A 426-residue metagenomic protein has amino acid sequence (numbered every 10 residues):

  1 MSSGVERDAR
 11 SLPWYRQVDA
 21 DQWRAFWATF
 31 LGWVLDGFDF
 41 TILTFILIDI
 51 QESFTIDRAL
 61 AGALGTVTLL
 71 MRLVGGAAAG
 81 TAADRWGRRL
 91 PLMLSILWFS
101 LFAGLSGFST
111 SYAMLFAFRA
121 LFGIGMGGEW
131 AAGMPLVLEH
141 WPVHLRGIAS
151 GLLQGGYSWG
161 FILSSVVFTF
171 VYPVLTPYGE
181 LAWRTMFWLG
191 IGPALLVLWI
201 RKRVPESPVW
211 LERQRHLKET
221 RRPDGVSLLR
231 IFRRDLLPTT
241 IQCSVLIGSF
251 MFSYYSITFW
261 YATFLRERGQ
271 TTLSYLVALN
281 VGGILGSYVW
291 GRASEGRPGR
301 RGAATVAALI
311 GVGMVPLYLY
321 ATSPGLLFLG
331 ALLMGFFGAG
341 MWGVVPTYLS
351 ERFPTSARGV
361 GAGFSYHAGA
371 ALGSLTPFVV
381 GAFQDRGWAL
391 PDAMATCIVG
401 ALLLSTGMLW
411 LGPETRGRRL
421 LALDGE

Functional and structural regions predicted by a protein language model:
M1-F38: Cytosolic juxtamembrane N-terminal segment immediately preceding the first transmembrane helix of multi-pass
T44, D235-I284: Extracytoplasmic gate region of multi-pass secondary transporters
T55, G87, F108-M114, P142 (+2 more regions): Helix-breaking motifs and short loop linkers at transmembrane-helix boundaries and internal kinks in secondary membrane
V74-T110: Conserved MFS/SLC helix-loop-helix module at the cytosolic interface between two early adjacent transmembrane helices
G76-G87, S287-G299: Helix-to-loop junctions at the C-terminal end of transmembrane segments in multipass secondary transporters
R85-S95, G296-A308: Cytoplasmic membrane-interface "Motif A"-like loop-to-helix N-cap segments of 12-TM Major Facilitator Superfamily
G147-Y172, P193, Y366-P377: Glycine-rich segments within core transmembrane alpha-helices of 12-TM secondary carriers
G299-V345: C-terminal transmembrane helical hairpin of 12-TM major facilitator-type secondary transporters
